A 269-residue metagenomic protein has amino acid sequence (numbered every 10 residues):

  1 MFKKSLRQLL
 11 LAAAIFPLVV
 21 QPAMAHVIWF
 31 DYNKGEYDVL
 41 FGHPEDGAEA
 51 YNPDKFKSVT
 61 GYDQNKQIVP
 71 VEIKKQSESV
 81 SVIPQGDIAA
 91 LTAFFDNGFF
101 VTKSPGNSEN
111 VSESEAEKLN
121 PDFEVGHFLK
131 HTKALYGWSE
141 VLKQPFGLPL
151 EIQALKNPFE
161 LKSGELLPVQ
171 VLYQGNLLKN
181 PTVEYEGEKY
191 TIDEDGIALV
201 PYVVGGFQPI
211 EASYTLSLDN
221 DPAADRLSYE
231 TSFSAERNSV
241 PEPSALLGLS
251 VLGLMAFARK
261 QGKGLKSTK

Functional and structural regions predicted by a protein language model:
L6-R7, A245, L249-K269: C-terminal cell-surface anchoring/sorting signal
V20-P22: N-terminal signal peptide c-region/cleavage motif recognized by signal peptidases
A25, N238-L249: Short, threonine-centered small-residue motifs that mark membrane-proximal processing/anchoring sites and TM-junction
H26-E36, E109-L167, L172, N176 (+1 more regions): Beta-strand-rich domain onsets/edges
Y51-K55, G175-E186: Short, ordered, surface-exposed loop/turn motifs in non-cytosolic proteins
S58-I68, P181-T191: Short amphipathic beta-strand segments in non-cytosolic proteins
Q76-S79, I192-G206: Glycine-centered loop-to-beta-strand initiation motif
D96-K103, S217-N220: Short acidic/polar inter-strand loop motif in beta-rich domains
